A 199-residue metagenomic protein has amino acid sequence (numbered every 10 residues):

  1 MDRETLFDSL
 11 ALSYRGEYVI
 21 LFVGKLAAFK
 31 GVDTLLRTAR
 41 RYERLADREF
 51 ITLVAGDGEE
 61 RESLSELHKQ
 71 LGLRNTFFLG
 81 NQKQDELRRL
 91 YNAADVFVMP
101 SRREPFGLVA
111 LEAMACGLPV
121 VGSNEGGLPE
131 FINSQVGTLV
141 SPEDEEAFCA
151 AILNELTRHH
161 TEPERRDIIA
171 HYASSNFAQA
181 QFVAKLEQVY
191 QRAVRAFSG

Functional and structural regions predicted by a protein language model:
M1-S13: A short helix/loop element that forms part of the nucleotide-sugar donor recognition site in Leloir-type
S13-K30, L36-A39: Conserved donor-binding/catalytic core segment of Leloir-type glycosyltransferases
S65-Q82: Nucleotide-activated donor-binding/catalytic signature segment of Leloir-type glycosyltransferases, i.e., the conserved
N81-Q82, R89-A94: Short alpha-helical donor nucleotide-sugar binding micro-motif in glycosyltransferases
R102: Aromatic "clamp/platform" in nucleotide-sugar-dependent glycosyltransferases that forms part of the donor/acceptor
P119-G122: Short hydrophobic beta-strand element within catalytic cores of glycosyltransferases and related nucleotide-activated
S134, T138-E145, N154-H160: Conserved acidic donor-binding segment of nucleotide-sugar-dependent glycosyltransferases
T161-N176: A short, well-ordered alpha-helix in the C-terminal region of glycosyltransferases
